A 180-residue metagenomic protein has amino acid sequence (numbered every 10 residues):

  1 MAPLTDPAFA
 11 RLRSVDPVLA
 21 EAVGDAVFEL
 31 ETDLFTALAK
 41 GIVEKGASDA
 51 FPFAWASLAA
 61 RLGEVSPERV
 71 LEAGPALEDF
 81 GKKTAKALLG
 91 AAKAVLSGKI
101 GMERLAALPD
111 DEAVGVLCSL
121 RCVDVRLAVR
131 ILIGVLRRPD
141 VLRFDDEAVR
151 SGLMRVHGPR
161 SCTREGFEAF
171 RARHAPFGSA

Functional and structural regions predicted by a protein language model:
M1-L34: Intrinsically disordered, low-complexity, charged terminal extensions of DNA damage-control enzymes
P3, L12-R13, L19, E44-R121: Alpha-helical ds-nucleic-acid-binding substructure associated with the helix-hairpin-helix region of base-excision DNA
E31-K45: Alpha-helical scaffold segments that form or flank carboxylate-/histidine-based iron centers
A39, L88-A91, I131, L153: Buried hydrophobic packing segments
V43, P109-R155: Catalytic DNA-binding helix-loop module of base-excision-repair DNA glycosylases/AP lyases
K82, A107, R143, S161-R164: Non-catalytic, surface-exposed connector residues within folded enzymatic/regulatory domains
A87, A148, A180: Charged catalytic carboxylate motif
V156-A180: A basic, often C-terminal nucleic-acid-binding module that engages the phosphate backbone, implemented in DNA
